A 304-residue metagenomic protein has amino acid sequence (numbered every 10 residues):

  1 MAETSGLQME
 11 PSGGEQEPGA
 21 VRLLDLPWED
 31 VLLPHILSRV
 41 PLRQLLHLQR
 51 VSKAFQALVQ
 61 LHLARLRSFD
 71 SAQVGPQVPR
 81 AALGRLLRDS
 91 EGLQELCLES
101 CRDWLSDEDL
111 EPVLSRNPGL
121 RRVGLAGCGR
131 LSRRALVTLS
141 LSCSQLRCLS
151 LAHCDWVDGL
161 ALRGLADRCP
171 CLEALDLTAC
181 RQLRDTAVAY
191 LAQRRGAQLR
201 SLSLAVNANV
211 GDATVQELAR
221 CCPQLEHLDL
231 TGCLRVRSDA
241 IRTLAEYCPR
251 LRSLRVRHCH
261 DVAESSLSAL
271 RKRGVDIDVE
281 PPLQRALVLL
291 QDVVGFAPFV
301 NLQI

Functional and structural regions predicted by a protein language model:
M1-P27, V294-G295, F299-I304: CRL adaptor-proximal regions
P27-V40, F55, F69: Short hydrophobic alpha-helical "box" of cullin-RING ligase substrate receptors that recruits the CRL scaffold
D30, L46-L61: Short helix-loop-helix/strand-helix junction enriched in hydrophobic and basic residues
A57, S68-G119: F-box-proximal linker/hinge
L61-S68, R88-E95, S115-R122, R130 (+7 more regions): Leucine-rich repeat
S71-G75, L98-R102, L125-G129, L151-C154 (+4 more regions): Concave beta-strand-loop units of leucine-rich repeat
G75-A81, R102-E108, G129-R134, D155-L160 (+5 more regions): Short, solvent-exposed loop/turn at the beta-strand->alpha-helix junction within individual leucine-rich repeat
G84-R88, L110-R116, L136-S142, L162-C169 (+5 more regions): A structural signal for leucine-rich repeat
